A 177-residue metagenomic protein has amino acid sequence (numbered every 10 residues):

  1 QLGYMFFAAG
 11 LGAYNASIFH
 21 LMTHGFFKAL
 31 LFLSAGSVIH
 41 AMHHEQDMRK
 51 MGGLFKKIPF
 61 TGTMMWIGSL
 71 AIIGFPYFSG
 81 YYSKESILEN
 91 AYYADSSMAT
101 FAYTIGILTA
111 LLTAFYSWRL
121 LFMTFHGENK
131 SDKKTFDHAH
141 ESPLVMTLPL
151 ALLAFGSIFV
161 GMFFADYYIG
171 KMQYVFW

Functional and structural regions predicted by a protein language model:
Q1-L2, M42-F78, T100-T109, K134-F159: Interfacial and helix-entry/exit segments of alpha-helical transmembrane bundles in multi-pass inner-membrane proteins
Q1-M48: Alpha-helical multi-pass transmembrane bundles of energy-transducing inner-membrane proteins
F6-A8, E85-Y103: Interfacial segments of multi-pass membrane proteins
L11-Y14, I39-Q46, K57-I58, D95-S96 (+1 more regions): Juxtamembrane helix-boundary/capping and inter-helix hinge elements in multi-pass membrane proteins
H24, M51, G80, L121 (+1 more regions): Divalent metal-coordination and catalytic microenvironments
K28, F32, T100-A139, I169 (+1 more regions): Predominantly late transmembrane helices and immediately cytosolic-facing juxtamembrane segments
S34-A35, D47, K84, S117-L120: Hydrophobic/aromatic residues in alpha-helical transmembrane segments
S83-A94, Y167-W177: Membrane-interfacial helical/loop segments at transmembrane boundaries in membrane proteins
